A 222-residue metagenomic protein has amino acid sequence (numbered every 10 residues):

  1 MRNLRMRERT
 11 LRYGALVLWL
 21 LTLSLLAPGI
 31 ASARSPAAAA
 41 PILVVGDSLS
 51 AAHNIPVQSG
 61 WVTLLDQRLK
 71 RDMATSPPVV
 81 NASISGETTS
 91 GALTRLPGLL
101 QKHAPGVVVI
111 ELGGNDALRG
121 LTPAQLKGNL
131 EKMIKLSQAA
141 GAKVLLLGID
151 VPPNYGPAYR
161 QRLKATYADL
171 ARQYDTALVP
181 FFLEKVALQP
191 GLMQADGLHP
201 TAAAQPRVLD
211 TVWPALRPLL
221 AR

Functional and structural regions predicted by a protein language model:
M1, A27, H199: Extended interaction regions within the primary functional domain
M1-L11: N-terminal secretory signal peptides that target proteins for export/translocation
G14-P28: Bacterial N-terminal signal peptides
S32-S85, R95-A104: Serine-esterase "nucleophile elbow" of acetyl-processing enzymes
D66, T75, G91-R222: Alpha-helical cap/lid subdomain in secreted, periplasmic, or secretory-pathway luminal O-acyl-processing enzymes
G86-S90: Acidic-and-aromatic substrate-binding clefts and catalytic sites of carbohydrate-active enzymes
